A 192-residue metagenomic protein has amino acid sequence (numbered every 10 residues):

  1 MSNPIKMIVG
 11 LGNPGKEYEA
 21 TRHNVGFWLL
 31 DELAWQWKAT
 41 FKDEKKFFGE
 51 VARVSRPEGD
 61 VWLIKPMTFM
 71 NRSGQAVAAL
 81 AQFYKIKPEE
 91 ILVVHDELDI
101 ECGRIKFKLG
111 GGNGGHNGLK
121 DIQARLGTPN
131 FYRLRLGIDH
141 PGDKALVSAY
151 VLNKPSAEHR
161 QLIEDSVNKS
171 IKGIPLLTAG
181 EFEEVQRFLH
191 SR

Functional and structural regions predicted by a protein language model:
M1-G110, K120-L134, P141-L146, Q161-R192: Nucleotide and nucleotide-moiety/phosphate-recognizing core
K106-G112, V151-K154: Short glycine-enriched, charge-decorated loop/helix-capping segments at active-site entrances that position
G115-G118: Hydrophobic alpha-helical segments within soluble ligand-binding/sensing domains
A157-E158: A hydrophobic, small-residue-rich beta->alpha segment in the mid-to-C-terminal subdomain of diverse proteins
